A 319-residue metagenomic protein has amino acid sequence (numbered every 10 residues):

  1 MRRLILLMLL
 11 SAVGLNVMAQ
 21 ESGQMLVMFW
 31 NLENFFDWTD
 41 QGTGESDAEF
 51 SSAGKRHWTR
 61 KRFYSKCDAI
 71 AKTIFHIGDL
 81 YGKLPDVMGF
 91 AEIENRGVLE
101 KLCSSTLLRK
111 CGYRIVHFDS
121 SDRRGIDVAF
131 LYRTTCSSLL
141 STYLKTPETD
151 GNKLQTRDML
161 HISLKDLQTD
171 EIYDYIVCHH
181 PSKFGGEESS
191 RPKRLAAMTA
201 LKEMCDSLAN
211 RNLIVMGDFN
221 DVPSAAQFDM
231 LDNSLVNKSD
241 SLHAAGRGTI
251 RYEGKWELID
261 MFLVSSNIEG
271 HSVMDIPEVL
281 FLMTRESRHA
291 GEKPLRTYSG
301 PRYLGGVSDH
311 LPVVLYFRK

Functional and structural regions predicted by a protein language model:
R3-V13: Sec-dependent N-terminal signal peptides
A19, E203-L213, N220-K319: Metal-dependent phosphoester-hydrolase catalytic domains
A19-T106, V116-S120, I126, E286-S299 (+1 more regions): N-terminal, active-site-proximal structural segment of metallo-dependent hydrolase catalytic domains
L26-N34, K55, S141-Y143, I172-S182: Active-site-proximal beta-strand elements of phosphoester/diester hydrolases
A53-F63, L84-F90, H117-F118, E148-D150 (+4 more regions): Second-shell loop/turn segments in exported
V87, I93-I172: Structured beta-strand-rich core segments of catalytic domains in phosphoester-bond hydrolases
N95-G97, R123-G125, K183-G185, N220-A226 (+1 more regions): Active-site environment of divalent metal-dependent phosphoester hydrolases
H117, L160-G246: Extracytoplasmic, non-cytosolic globular domains
